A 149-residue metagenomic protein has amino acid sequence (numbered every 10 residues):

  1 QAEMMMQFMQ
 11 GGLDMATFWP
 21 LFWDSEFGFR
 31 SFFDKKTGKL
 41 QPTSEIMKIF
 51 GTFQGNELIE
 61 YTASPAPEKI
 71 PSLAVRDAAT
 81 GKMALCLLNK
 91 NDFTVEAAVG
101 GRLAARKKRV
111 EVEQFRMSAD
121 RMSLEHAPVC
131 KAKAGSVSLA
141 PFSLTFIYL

Functional and structural regions predicted by a protein language model:
Q1-L73: Aromatic/acidic polysaccharide-binding cleft in carbohydrate-active enzymes
M6-Q10, V75-D77, R102-A104, S136-L139: A general structural signal for short secondary-structure junctions and capping/turn motifs
T17-L21, T62-A63, L87-N89, V99-G101 (+2 more regions): Active-site proximal loops enriched in glycine and acidic residues that flank catalytic Cys/His/Asp and coordinate
D24, F93, D120: Surface-exposed, flexible loop/turn segments at secondary-structure boundaries
P67-R106: Carbohydrate-binding surface patches
R102-M122: Solvent-exposed beta-hairpin/edge-strand motifs
L124-H126: Short linear proline/tyrosine/threonine-rich motifs used for host-factor recruitment and membrane trafficking/assembly
P128-L149: C-terminal beta-strand-rich structural cap/linker in extracellular carbohydrate-active enzymes
